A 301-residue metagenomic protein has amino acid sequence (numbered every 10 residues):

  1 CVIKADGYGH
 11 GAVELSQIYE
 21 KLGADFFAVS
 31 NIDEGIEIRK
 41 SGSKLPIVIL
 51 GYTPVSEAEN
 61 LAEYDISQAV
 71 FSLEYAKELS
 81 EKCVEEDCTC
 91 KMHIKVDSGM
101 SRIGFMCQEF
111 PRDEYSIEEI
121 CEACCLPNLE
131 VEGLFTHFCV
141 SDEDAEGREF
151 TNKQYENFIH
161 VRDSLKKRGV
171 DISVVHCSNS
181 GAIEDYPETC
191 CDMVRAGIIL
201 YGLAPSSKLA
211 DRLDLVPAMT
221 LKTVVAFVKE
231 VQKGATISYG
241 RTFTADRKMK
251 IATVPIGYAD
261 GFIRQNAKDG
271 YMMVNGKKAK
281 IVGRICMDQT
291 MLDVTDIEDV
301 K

Functional and structural regions predicted by a protein language model:
C1-I66, V70-L79, S180, D185: N-terminal active-site wall of soluble small-molecule enzyme domains
V2, H93-K95, R195, T253 (+2 more regions): Conserved beta-strand segments that form the floor/walls of ligand-binding pockets within enzyme and binding domains
A5-I18, L22, A76-K77, E81-K91 (+2 more regions): Active-site loop/helix belt of alpha/beta enzymes
A24, S43-L45, Y64, D87-C90 (+6 more regions): Short coil/turn connectors at secondary-structure junctions
D33, G51-V55, L73-A76, V96-S98 (+3 more regions): Short, acidic/turn-prone active-site loops that include or flank metal/cofactor- and phosphate-binding residues
I66, S173, D192, A196 (+5 more regions): Structural beta-strand/beta-sheet cores of well-ordered domains, especially the beta-sheet scaffolds that support
T223-V225, A279-K280: Small-residue-enriched segments and motifs
E230-K301: C-terminal accessory subdomain/extension
